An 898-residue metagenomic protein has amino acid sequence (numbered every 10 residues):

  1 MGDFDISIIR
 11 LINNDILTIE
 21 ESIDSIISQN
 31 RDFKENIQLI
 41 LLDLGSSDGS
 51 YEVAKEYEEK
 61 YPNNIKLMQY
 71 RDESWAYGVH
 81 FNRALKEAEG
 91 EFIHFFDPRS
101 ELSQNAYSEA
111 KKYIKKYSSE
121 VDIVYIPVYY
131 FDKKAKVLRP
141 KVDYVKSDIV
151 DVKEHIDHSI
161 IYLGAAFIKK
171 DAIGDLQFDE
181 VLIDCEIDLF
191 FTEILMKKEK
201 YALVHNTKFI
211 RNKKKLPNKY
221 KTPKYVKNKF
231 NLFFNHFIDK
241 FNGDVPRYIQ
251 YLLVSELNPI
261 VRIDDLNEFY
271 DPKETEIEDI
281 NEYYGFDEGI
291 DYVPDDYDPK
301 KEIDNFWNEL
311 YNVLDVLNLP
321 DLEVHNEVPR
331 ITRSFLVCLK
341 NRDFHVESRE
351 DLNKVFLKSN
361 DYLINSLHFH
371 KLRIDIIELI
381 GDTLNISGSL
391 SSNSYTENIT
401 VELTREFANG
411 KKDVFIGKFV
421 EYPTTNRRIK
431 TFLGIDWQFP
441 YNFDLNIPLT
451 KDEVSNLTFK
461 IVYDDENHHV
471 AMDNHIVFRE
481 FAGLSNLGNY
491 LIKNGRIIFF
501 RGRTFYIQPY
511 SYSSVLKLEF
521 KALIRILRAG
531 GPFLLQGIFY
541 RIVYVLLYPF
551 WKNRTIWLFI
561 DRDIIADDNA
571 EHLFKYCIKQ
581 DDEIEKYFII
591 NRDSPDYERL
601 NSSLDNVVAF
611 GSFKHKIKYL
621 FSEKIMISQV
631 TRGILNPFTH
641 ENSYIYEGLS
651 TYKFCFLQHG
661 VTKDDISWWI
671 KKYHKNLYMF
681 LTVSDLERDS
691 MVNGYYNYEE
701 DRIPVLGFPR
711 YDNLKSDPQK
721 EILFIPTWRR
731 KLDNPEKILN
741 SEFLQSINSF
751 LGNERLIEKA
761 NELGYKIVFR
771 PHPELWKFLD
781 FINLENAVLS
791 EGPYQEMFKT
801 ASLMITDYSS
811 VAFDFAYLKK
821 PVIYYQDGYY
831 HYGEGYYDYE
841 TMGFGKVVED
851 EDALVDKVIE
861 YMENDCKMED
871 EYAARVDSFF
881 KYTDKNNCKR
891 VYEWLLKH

Functional and structural regions predicted by a protein language model:
D15-Q29: Short, well-formed alpha-helical segments that are part of the catalytic scaffolds of diverse glycosyltransferases
D43-E52: A conserved acidic beta->alpha catalytic loop
Y70-A88: Glycine-rich, basic loop-to-helix element that forms the pyrophosphate-binding segment of sugar-nucleotide handling
E101, N105-P140: Conserved donor NDP-sugar-binding/catalytic core segment of glycosyltransferases
L102, I386, G417, Y422-T425 (+3 more regions): Active-site and donor-binding regions of nucleotide-sugar-utilizing enzymes
D151-P223, K229, K240: Conserved nucleotide-sugar donor-binding catalytic segment
D244, Q250, A566-D581, P704 (+3 more regions): Conserved catalytic-core segment of nucleotide-activated headgroup transferases in glycan assembly
E699, F781, S810-F880: Catalytic binding pocket for nucleotide-activated donors in carbohydrate/polymer assembly enzymes
